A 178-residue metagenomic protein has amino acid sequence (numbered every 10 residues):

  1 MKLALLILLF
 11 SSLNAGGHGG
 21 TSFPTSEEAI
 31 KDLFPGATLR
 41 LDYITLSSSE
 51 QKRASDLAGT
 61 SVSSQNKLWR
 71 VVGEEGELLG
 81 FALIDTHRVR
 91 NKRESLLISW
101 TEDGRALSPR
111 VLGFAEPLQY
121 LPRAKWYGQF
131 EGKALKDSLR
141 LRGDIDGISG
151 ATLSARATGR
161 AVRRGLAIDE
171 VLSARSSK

Functional and structural regions predicted by a protein language model:
M1-L3, S26: Short amphipathic alpha-helical segments that mediate assembly, nucleic-acid/protein binding, or membrane association
L3-S12: Sec-dependent N-terminal signal peptides
G16-I148, T152-R156, R160-K178: Flexible, solvent-exposed loop/hinge segments and secondary-structure transition points
